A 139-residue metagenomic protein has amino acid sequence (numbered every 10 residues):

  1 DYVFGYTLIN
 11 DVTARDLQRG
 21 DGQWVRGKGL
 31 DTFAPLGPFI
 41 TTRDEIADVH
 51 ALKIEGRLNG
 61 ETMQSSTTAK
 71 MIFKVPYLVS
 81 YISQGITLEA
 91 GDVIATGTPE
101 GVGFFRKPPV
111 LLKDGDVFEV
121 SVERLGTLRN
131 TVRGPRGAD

Functional and structural regions predicted by a protein language model:
D1-Y6: N-terminal accessory regions of nucleic-acid-interacting proteins
R15-D139: Catalytic-pocket segment enriched in acidic/His residues
